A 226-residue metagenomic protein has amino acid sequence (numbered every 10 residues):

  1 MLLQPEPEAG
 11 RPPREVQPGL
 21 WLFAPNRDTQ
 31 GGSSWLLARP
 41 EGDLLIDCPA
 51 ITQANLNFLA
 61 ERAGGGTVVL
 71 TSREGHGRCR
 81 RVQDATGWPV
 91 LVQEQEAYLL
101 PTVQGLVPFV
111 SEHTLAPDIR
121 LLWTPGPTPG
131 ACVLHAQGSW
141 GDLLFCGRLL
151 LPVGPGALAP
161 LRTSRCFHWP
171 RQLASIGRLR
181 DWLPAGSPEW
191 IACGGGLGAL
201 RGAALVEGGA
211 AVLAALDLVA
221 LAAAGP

Functional and structural regions predicted by a protein language model:
M1-L37: Short, compositionally biased "basic patch" segments
L2-E8, P12, D43-L45, I51 (+2 more regions): Metallo-beta-lactamase
R11-P12, S33-W35, S111-H113, C132-L134: Residue-level detector of beta-strand structural context in well-folded domains
L20, D118-L122: Conserved N-terminal boundary motif of the eukaryotic protein kinase catalytic domain
N26, P40, P49, Q95 (+1 more regions): Anionic group-transfer/hydrolysis microenvironments
T29-A38, G42-I46, A50-F58: Active-site-flanking structural segment that lines cofactor/substrate pockets
A50-P117, G209-V219: Active-site HxH/HxHxD metal-binding segment of metal-dependent hydrolases
V68-H76, T124-P129, G195-G196: Histidine-centered catalytic micro-motifs
